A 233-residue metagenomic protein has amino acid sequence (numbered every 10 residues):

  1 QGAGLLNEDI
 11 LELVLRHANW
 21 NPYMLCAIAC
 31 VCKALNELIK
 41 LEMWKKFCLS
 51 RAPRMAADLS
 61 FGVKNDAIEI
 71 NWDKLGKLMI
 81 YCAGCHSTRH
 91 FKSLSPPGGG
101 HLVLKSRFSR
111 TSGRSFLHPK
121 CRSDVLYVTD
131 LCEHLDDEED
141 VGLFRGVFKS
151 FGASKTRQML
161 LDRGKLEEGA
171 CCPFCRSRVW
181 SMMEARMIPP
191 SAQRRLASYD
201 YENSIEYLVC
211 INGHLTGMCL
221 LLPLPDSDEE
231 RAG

Functional and structural regions predicted by a protein language model:
Q1-K155: Skp1-binding F-box subdomain of Cullin-RING ligase substrate receptors
G2, A34, E168-C171, S204-E206: Core residues of folded domains in eukaryotic genome-function proteins
G146-D162, M187-R195: Short Cys/His-rich Zn2+-coordinating modules
R157-G169, S198-S204: Short, flexible, mixed-charge glycine/proline-rich loop motifs that serve as phosphate/nucleic-acid-contacting
C172-C175, C210: Short cysteine-rich clusters marking metal-coordination/redox-active sites
R176-D200: Short recognition patches in nucleic-acid-associated and regulatory proteins
Y201-S227: Short metal-binding segments enriched for Cys and/or His
E230-G233: Charge-rich, low-complexity intrinsically disordered and helical linker regions
